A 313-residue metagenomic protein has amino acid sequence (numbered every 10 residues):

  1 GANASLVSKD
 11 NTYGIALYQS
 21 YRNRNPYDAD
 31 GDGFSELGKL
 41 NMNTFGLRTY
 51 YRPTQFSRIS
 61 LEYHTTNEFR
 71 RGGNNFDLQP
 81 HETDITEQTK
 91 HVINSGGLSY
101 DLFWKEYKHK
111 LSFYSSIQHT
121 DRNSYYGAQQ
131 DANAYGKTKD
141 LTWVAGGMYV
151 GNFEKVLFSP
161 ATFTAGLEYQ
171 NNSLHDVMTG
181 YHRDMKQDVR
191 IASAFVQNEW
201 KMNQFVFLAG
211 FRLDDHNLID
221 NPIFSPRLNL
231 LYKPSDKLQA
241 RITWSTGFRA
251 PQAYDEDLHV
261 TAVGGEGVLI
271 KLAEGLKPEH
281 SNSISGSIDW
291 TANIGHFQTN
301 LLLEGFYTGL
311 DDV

Functional and structural regions predicted by a protein language model:
G1-A2, Y13, N43-L47, V92-L98 (+6 more regions): Hydrophobic, lipid-facing positions within transmembrane beta-strands of outer-membrane proteins
L6-S8, Y51-P53, L102-W104, K139-L141 (+7 more regions): Residue-level signature of outer-membrane beta-barrel architecture
S8-D10, Y21-N25, T65-F69, L102-E106 (+9 more regions): Transmembrane beta-strands of outer-membrane beta-barrel pores
S8-T12, Q55-R58, W104-K110, F153-T162 (+3 more regions): Short loop/turn motifs that connect adjacent beta-strands in outer-membrane beta-barrel proteins
K9-A29, R71, S112-G127, P160-Q170 (+2 more regions): Surface-exposed extracellular loop regions of Gram-negative outer-membrane beta-barrel proteins
N11, K110-Y126, K233, R241 (+1 more regions): Membrane-embedded beta-barrel scaffold of Gram-negative outer-membrane proteins
R24-T44, R52-H109, I117-D140: Flexible loop and strand-edge segments within Gram-negative outer membrane beta-barrel domains
F69, F76-L78, N217, D236-I284 (+1 more regions): Surface-exposed extracellular loop regions of Gram-negative outer-membrane beta-barrel proteins, predominantly
